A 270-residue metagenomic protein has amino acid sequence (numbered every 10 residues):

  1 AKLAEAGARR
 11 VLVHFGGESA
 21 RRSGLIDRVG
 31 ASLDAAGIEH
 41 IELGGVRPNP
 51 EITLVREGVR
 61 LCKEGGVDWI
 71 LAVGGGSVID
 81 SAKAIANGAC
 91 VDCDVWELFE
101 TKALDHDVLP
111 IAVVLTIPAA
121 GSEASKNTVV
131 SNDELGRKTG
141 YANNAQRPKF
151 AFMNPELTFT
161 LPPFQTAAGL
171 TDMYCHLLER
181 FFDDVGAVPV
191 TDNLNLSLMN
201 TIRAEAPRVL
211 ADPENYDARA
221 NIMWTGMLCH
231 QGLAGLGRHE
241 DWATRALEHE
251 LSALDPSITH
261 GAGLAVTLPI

Functional and structural regions predicted by a protein language model:
A1-L12: N-terminal, positively charged, Ser/Thr/Ala/Gly-biased leader segments that form transit/presequence-like amphipathic
A8-R10, A36, V67, P148: Local beta-strand N-terminus motif with an aromatic residue
L12-V13, W69-L71, A112: Conserved beta-strand elements of the Class I
G17-E18, I117: Residue-level signal for short, function-critical loop segments
R21-C93, A103, R208-R219: N-terminal small/polar loop signature for handling phosphorylated ligands or for N-terminal nucleophile
G88-V190: A glycine/threonine-rich phosphate-anchoring loop and its flanking beta-alpha core in nucleotide/phosphate-binding
R180, D184-I270: Active-site segments that bind and position negatively charged phosphate/pyrophosphate groups
